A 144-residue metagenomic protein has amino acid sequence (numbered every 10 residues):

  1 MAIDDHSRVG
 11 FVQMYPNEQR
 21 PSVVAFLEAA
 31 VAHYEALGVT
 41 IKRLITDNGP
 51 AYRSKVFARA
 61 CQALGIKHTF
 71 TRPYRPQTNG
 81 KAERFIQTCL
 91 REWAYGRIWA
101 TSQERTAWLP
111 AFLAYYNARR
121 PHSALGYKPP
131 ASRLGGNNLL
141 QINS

Functional and structural regions predicted by a protein language model:
M1-F11, S22: An active-site-proximal beta-strand-loop segment
V9-Q13, T69-T71, Y95: Short small-residue beta-strand/loop micro-motif enriched in glycine and branched aliphatics
Q13-L37: Active-site beta-loop-alpha junctions of metal-dependent nucleic acid enzymes, especially the RNase H-like/DDE
E18, A36-S54, Y74, Y127-A131: Acidic/histidine-rich, metal-coordinating catalytic segments
R43-N48, Q62-K81, R97-S102: RNase H-like polynucleotidyl transferase catalytic core
L64, T88-S144: C-terminal domain-tail junction helix/linker
